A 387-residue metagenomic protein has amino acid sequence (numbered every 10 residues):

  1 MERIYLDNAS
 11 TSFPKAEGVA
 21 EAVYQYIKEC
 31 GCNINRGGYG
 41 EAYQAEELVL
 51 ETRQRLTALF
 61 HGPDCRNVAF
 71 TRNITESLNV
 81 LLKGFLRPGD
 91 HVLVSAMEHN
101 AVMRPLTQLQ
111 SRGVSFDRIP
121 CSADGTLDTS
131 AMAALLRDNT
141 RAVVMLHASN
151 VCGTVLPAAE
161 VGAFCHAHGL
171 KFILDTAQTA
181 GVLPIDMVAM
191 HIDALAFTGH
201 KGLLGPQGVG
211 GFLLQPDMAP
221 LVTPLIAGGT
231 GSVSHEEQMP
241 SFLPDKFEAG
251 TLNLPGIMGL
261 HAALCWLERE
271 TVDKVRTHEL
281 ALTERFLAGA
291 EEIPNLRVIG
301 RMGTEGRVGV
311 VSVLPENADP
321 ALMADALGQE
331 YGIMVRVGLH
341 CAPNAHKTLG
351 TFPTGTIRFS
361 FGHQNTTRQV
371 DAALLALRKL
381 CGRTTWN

Functional and structural regions predicted by a protein language model:
M1-N387: Pyridoxal 5′-phosphate
